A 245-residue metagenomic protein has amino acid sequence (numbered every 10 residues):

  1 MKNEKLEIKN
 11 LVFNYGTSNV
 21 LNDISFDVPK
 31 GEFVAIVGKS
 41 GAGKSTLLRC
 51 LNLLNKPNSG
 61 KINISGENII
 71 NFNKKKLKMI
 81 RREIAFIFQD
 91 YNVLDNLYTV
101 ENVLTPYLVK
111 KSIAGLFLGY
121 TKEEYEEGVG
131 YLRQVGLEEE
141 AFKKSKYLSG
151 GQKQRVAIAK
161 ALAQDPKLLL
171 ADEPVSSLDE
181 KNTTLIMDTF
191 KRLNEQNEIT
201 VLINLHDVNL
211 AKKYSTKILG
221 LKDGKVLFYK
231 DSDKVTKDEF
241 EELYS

Functional and structural regions predicted by a protein language model:
N52: Helix-to-loop junction immediately C-terminal to a conserved catalytic motif
N68, L104, L116-E140: Conserved ABC ATPase "signature" region
I69-A85, G115-T121, V235: ABC ATPase NBD coupling module
K144-L148, Q152: Conserved ABC ATPase signature
D165: Conserved catalytic motifs of ABC-family nucleotide-binding domains
L169-D172: Catalytic Walker B motif of ABC-type/P-loop ATPase nucleotide-binding domains
E180-N182: Helix N-cap at the start of a conserved alpha-helix in ABC-type nucleotide-binding domains
